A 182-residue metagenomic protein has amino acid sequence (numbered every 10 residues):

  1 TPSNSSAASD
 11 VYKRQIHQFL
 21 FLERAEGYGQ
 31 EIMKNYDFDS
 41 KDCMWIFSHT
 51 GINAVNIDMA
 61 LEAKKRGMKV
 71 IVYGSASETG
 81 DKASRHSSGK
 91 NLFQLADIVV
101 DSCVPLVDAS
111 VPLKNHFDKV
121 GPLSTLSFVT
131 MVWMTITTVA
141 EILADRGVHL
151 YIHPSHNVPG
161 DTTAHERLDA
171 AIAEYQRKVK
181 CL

Functional and structural regions predicted by a protein language model:
T1-A8, Y12: Single conserved hydrophobic/aromatic residue that forms the stacking wall/gate of nucleotide- or nucleobase-binding
L22-M33: Glycine-rich, highly charged phosphate/nucleotide-binding loops
I32-Y36, S40-G51, L126: A short, small-residue-rich loop immediately preceding and capping a beta-strand
M44, V70, V99-V100: Short, well-ordered beta-strand core segments
I52-D58: Short glycine/serine/threonine-rich phosphate/pyrophosphate-binding segments that cradle anionic phosphate groups
G74-T162: Short alpha-helices
V158-L182: Acidic, Ser/Thr-rich low-complexity intrinsically disordered segments
